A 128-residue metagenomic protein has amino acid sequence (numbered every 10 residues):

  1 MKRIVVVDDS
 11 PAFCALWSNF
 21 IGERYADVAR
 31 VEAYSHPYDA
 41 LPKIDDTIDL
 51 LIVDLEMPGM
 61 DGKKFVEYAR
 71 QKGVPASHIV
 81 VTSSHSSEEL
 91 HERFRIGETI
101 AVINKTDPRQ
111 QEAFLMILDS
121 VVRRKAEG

Functional and structural regions predicted by a protein language model:
D8, D54: Active-site residues of response regulator receiver
P11-E32: Two-component/phosphorelay signaling modules centered on CheY-like receiver
A33-L50: Acidic, metal-coordinating helix/loop segments flanking the phosphotransfer/catalytic sites of two-component signaling
S35-H36, D61-K64: Acidic catalytic/metal-coordinating carboxylates
M57: Receiver (REC) domain active-site loop signature in two-component systems and cognate sites in sensor histidine kinases
K63-V74: Short amphipathic alpha-helix used as the core "switch/output" element in two-component signaling
K64, H85-M116: Alpha4 helix (beta4-alpha4-beta5 surface) of REC/receiver domains from two-component response regulators
V81-S83: Hydrophobic/aromatic residues positioned on beta-strands within the core alpha/beta folds
